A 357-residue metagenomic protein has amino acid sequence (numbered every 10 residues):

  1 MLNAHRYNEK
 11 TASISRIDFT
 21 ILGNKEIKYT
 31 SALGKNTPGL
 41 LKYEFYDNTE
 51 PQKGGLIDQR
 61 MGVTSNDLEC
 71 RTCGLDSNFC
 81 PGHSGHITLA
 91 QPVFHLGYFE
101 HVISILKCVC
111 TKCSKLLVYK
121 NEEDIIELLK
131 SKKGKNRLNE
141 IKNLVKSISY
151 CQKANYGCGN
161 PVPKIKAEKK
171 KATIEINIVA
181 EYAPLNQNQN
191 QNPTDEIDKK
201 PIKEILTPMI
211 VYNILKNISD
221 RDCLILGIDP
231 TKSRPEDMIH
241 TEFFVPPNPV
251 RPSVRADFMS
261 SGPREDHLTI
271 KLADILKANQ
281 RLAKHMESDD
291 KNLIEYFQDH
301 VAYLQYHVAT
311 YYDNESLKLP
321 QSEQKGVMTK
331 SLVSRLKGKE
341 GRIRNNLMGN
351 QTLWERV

Functional and structural regions predicted by a protein language model:
M1-V357: Conserved core architecture of multi-subunit DNA-directed RNA polymerases
